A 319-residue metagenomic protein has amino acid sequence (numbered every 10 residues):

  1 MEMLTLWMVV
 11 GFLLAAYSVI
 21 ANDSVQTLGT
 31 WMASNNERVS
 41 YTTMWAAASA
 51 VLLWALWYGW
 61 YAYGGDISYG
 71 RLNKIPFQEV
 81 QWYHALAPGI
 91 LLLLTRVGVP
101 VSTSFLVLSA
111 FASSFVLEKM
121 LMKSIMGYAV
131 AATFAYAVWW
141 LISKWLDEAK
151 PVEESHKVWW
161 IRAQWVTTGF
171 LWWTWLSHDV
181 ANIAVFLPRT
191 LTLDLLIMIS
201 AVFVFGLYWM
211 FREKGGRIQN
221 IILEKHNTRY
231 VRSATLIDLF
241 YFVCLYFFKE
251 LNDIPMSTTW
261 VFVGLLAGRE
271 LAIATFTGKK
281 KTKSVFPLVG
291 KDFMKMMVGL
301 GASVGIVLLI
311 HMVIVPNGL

Functional and structural regions predicted by a protein language model:
M1-L319: Multi-pass alpha-helical transmembrane bundle typical of ion/small-solute transporters and intramembrane aspartyl
